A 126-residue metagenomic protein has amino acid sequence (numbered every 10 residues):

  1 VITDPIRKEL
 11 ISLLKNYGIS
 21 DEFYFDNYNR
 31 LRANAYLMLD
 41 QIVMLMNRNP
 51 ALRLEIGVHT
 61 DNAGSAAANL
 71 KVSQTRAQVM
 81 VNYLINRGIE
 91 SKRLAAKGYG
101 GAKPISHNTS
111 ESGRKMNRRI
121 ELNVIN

Functional and structural regions predicted by a protein language model:
V1-R53: Periplasmic peptidoglycan-binding/tethering modules of Gram-negative envelope proteins
N29-Y36, G57-N126: Periplasmic OmpA-like peptidoglycan-binding domain that tethers envelope proteins to the cell wall
